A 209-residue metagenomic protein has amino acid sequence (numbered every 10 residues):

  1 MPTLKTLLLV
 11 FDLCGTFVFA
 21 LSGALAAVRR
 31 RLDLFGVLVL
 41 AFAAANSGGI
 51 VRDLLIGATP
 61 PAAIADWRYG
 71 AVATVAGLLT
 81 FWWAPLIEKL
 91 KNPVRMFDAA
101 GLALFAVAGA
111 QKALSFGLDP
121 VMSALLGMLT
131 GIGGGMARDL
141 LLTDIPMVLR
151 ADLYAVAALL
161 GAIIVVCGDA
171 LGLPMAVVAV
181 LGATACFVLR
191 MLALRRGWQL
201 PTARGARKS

Functional and structural regions predicted by a protein language model:
M1-L7, L54-I64, A108-M122, C167-V178: Helix-coil boundary and interhelical linker segments in multi-pass alpha-helical membrane proteins
M1-N46, I50-T59: N-terminal topogenic module of multi-pass integral membrane proteins
T3-T16, F42, P61-V75, D119-G131: Structural signature of hydrophobic alpha-helical transmembrane segments
A20-R30, D53, L78-K91, M136-M147 (+1 more regions): C-terminal ends of transmembrane helices
F35-A43, D66-A71, K91-L102, A124-L126 (+2 more regions): Cytoplasmic-side transmembrane-helix entry/capping segments in multi-pass membrane proteins
V39-A43, I50-I56, L125, L129 (+3 more regions): Short, structured motif recognition centered on aromatic/hydrophobic residues
A41-G49, D98-Q111, L153-V166, F187 (+1 more regions): Small-residue-rich segments of transmembrane alpha-helices in multi-pass membrane proteins, especially helix faces
T74-K112: Ordered, amphipathic secondary-structure segments that act as subunit-interaction surfaces in large macromolecular
